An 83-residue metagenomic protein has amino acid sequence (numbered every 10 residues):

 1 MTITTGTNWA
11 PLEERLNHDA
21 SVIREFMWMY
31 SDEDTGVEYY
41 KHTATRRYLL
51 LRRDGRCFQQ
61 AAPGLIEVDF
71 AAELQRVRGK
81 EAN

Functional and structural regions predicted by a protein language model:
T2-R15, Q60-N83: Mixed-charge, Lys/Arg-enriched low-complexity segments
G6-V37: N-terminal acidic leader/helix
P11, A20, V37, T43 (+2 more regions): General helical secondary-structure elements
S21, D54-R56, G79: Intrinsic disorder/low-complexity segments in short proteins, especially the signal peptide and propeptide regions
M27-L65: Acidic, low-complexity, intrinsically disordered interaction modules
